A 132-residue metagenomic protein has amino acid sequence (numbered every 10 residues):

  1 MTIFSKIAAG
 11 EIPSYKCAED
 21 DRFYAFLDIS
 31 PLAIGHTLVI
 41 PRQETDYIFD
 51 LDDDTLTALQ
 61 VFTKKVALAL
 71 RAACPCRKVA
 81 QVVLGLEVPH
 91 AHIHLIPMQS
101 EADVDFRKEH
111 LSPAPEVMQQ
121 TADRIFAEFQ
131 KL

Functional and structural regions predicted by a protein language model:
M1-L132: HIT superfamily nucleotide-processing domains
